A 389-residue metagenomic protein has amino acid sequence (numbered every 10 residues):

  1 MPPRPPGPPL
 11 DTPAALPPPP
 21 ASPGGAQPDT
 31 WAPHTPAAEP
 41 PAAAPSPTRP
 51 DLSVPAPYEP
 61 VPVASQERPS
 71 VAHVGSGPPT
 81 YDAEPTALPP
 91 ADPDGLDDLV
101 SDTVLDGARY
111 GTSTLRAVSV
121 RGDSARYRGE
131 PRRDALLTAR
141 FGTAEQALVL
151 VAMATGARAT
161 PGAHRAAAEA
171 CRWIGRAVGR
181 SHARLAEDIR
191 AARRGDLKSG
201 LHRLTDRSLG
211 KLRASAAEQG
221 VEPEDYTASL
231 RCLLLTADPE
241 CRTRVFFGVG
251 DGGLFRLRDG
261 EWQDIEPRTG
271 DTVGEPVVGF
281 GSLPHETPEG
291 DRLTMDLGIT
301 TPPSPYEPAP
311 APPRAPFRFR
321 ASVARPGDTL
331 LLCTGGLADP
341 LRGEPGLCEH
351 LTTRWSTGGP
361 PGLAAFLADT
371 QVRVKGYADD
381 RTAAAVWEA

Functional and structural regions predicted by a protein language model:
M1-P6, D11-P90, S215, P276-A389: C-terminal catalytic subdomain
P2-P23, D29-T35, E39-A43, R49-R176 (+2 more regions): N-terminal entry segment of metal-dependent catalytic domains or homologous docking segments
T143, A237, E261, G336-A338 (+1 more regions): Short, glycine-/Ser/Thr-/acidic-enriched flexible segments
V151-T155, F247, L331-C333: Short hydrophobic beta-strand that contains or immediately precedes a catalytic carboxylate
T160-G162, R256-R258, I265, P340-R342: Short helix/loop capping segments that flank catalytic or ligand/cofactor-binding pockets
R172-A214, H350-T370: Helix-loop-helix
I189-L257, D291-S322: Catalytic core of PPM/PP2C metal-dependent serine/threonine phosphatase domains
I265-R268, T272-G274: Pan-zinc metallopeptidase signature
